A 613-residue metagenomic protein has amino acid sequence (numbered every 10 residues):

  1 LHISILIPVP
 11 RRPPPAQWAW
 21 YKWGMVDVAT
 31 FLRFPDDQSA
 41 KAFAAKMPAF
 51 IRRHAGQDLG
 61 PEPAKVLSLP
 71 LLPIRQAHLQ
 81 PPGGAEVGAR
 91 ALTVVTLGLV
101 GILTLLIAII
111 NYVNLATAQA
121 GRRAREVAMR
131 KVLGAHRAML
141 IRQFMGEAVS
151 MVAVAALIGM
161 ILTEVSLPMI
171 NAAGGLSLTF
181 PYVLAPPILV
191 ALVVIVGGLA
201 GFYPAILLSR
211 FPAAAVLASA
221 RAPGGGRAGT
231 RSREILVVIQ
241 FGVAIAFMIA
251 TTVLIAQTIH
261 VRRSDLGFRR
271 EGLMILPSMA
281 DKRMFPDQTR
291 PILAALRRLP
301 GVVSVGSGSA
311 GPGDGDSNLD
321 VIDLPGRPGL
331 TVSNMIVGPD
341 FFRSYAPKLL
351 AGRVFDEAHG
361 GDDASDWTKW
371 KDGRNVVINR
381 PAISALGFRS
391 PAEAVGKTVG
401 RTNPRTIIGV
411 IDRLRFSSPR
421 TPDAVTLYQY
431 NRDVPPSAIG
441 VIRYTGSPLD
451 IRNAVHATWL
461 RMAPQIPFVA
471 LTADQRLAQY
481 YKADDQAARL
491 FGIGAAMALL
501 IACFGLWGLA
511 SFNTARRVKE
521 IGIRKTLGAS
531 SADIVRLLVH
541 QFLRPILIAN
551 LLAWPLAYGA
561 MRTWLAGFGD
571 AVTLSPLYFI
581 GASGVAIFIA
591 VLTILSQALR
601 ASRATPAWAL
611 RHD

Functional and structural regions predicted by a protein language model:
L1-L92, R290-A483: Mid-to-C-terminal secondary-structure elements that act as membrane-proximal/extracytoplasmic interface segments
A40, A124, R137, A213 (+5 more regions): Alpha-helix N-cap/start motif
F43, L71-A77, N111-L115, M129 (+22 more regions): Generic structural signal for small/hydrophobic residues in well-ordered secondary structure, especially within
I51-L103, G121-A124, S166-A191, A222-I235 (+5 more regions): Membrane-helix entry/capping segments
A64, A256-L276, R298, K348 (+3 more regions): Membrane-proximal juxtamembrane linkers immediately C-terminal to transmembrane helices
P70, I74, A148-A213, A256 (+1 more regions): Small-residue-rich transmembrane alpha-helices
A77-V87, L115-R142, G146, S150-A153 (+3 more regions): Alpha-helical transmembrane segments of integral membrane proteins
A108-S150, G505-L543, Q597, A604-T605: Interfacial "coupling" helices/loops that link adjacent transmembrane helices in transporter permeases
